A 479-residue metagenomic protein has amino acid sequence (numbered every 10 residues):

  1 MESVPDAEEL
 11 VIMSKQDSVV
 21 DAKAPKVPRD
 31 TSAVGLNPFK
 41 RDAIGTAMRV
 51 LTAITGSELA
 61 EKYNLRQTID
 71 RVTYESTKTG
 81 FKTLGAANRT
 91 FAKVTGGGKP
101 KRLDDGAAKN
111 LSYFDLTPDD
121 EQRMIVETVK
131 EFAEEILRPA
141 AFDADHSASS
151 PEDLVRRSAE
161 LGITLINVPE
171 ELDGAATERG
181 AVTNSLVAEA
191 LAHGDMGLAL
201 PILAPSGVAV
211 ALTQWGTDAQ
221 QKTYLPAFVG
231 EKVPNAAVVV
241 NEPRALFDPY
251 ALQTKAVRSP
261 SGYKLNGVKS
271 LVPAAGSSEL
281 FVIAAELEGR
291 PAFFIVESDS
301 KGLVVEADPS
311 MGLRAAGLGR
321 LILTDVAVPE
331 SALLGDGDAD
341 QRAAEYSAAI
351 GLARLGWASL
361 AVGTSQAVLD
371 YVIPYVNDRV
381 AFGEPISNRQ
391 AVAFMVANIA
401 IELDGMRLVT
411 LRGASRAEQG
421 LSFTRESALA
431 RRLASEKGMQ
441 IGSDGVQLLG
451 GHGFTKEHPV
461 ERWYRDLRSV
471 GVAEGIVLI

Functional and structural regions predicted by a protein language model:
K15-D104, V187, G207, L449-I479: Glycine-rich phosphate/cofactor-binding loops in nucleotide/flavin-utilizing enzymes
G98-R102, E160-K232, P273-L280, A417 (+1 more regions): Internal helix-loop-helix
K101-P118: Short, contiguous pre-domain boundary segments
P118, V305-D404, V470: Glycine-rich beta->alpha junctions and the first turn(s) of the following alpha-helix
R138-H146, I373, N377-E384, A400-L433 (+1 more regions): C-terminal helix-coil-helix/basic helical segment that borders enzyme active sites and/or dimer interfaces and provides
E231-N241: A short, Trp-centered hydrophobic/proline-enriched beta-strand micro-motif
T254-V257: A structural signal for short hydrophobic beta-strand segments in well-ordered beta-sheet cores
N266-E306: A short core secondary-structure module
